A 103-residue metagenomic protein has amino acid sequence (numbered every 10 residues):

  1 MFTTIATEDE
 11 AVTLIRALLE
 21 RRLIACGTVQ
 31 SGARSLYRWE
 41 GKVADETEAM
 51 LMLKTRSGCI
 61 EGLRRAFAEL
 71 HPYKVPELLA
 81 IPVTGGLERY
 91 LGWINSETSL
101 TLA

Functional and structural regions predicted by a protein language model:
M1-A103: Positively charged, small/polar-rich N-terminal and surface patches that mediate targeting and assembly and bind
